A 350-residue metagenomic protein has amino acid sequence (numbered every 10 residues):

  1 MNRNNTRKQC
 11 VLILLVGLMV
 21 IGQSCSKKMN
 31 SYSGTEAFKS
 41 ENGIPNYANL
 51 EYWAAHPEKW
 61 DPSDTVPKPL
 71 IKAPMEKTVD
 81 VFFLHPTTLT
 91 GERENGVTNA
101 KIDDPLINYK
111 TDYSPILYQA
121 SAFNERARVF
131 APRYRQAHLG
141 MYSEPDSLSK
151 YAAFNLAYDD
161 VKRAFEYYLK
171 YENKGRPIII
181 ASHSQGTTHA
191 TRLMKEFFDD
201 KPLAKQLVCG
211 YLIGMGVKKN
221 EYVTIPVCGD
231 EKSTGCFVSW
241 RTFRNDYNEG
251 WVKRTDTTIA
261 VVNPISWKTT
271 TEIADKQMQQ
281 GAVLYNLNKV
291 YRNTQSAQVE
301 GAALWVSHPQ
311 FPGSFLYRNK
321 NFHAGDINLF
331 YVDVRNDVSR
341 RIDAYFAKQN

Functional and structural regions predicted by a protein language model:
M1-M29: Bacterial Sec-dependent N-terminal signal peptides
C25-D112: Flexible, membrane-associating and regulatory peripheral segments of lipid-active enzymes
S26-K28, A157-K174, E196-A344, K348-Q349: Surface cap/lid and interfacial helix-loop subdomains adjacent to catalytic sites that gate substrate access
N30, G34-A37, P86-R176, F311-N328 (+2 more regions): Active-site catalytic motif of lipid deacylating hydrolases and related acyltransferases
K77-V79, E125-V129, K174-P177, A204-V208: Loop/turn elements at helix/coil->beta-strand transitions in domains of secreted/extracellular proteins
D80-L84, F130-R133, I179-I180, C209-L212 (+1 more regions): Structural recognition of the beta-strand scaffold that forms the well-ordered cores of secreted hydrolase catalytic
S182-G186, A190: Gly/Ala-rich beta-loop-alpha elbow adjacent to hydrolase catalytic centers
